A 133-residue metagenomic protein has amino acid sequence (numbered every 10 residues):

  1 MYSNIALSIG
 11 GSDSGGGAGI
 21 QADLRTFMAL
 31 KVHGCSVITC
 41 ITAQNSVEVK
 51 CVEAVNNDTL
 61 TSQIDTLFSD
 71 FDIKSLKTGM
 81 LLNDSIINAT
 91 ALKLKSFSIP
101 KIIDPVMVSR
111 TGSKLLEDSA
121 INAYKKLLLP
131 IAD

Functional and structural regions predicted by a protein language model:
M1-S75, P130-D133: Small-residue (G/A/S/T)-rich helix-start motifs and N-terminal tracts that mark the onset
T78, L82-D133: Conserved beta-alpha-beta core of the PfkB/ribokinase-like small-molecule kinase fold
